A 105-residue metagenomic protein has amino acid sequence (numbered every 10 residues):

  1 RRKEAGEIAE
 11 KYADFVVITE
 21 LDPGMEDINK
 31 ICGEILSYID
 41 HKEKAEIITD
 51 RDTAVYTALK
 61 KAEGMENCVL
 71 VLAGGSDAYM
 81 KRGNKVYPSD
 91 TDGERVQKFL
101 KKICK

Functional and structural regions predicted by a protein language model:
R1-K105: ATP-dependent carboxylate-amine ligase
